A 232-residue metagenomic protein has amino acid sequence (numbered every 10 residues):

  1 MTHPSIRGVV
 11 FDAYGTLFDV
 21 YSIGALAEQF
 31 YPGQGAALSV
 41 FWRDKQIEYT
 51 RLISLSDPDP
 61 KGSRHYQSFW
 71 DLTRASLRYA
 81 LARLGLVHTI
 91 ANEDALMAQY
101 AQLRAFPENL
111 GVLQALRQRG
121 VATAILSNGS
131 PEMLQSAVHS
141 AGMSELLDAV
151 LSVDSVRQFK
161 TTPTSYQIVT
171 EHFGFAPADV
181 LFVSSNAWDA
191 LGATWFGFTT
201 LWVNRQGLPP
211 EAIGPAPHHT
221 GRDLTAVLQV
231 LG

Functional and structural regions predicted by a protein language model:
M1-I6, Q114, L126, S130-P131 (+1 more regions): Asp-based, Mg2+/Mn2+-dependent phosphohydrolase catalytic module
T2-I47: Active-site neighborhood of HAD-like aspartate-dependent phosphohydrolases
Y21-A25, R74-A75, E132, P163-T164: A generic alpha-helix surface/boundary motif
I23, L38, N92, M143-L146: Hydrophobic side chains within well-formed alpha-helices
A25-L26, F41, A75-Y79, A95 (+4 more regions): Alpha-helical elements of Rossmann-like donor-binding domains used by nucleotide-donor carbohydrate transfer enzymes
Y31-G35, R83-H88, Q118, G142-L146 (+1 more regions): Short helix-capping segments at alpha-helix termini
A36, Y49-D94: A metal-dependent, Asp-based hydrolase signature
Y66, W70-R74, L86-I125, Q135 (+1 more regions): Short, acidic loop-to-helix structural element flanking the phosphoryl-transfer center in phosphate-processing enzymes
